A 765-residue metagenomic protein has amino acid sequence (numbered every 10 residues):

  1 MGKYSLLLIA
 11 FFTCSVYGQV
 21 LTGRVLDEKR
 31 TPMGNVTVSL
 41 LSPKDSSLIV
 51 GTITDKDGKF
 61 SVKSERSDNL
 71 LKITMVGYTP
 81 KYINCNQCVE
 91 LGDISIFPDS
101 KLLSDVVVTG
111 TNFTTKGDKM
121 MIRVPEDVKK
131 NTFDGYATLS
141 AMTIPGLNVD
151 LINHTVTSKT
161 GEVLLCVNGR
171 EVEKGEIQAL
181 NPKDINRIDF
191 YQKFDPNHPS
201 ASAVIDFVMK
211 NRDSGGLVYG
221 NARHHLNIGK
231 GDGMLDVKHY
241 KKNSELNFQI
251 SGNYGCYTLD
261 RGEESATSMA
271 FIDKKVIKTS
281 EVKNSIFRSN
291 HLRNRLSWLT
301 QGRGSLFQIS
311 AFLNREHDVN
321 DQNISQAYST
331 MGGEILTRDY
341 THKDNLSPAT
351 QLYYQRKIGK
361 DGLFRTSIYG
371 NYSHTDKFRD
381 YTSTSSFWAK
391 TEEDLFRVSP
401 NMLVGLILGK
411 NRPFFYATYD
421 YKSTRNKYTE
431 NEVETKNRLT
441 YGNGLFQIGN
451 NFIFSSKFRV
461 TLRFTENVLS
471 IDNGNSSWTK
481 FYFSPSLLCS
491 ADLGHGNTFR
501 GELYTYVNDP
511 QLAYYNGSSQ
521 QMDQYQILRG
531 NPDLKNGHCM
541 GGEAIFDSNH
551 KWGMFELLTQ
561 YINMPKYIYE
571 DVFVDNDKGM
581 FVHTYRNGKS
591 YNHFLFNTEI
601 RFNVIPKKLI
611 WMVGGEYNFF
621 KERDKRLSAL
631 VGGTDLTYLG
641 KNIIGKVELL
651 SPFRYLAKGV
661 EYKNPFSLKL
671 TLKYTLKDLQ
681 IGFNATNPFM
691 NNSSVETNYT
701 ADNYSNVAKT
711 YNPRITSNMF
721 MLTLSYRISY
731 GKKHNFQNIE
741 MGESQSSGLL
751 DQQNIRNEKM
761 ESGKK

Functional and structural regions predicted by a protein language model:
T22-G34: Structural motif
R30, D57-K59, T79-K81, C88 (+17 more regions): Membrane-proximal, glycine/serine-rich, low-complexity loop/turn segments characteristic of large bacterial
L41-S47, L70-I83: A short, solvent-exposed loop/turn motif at the edges and junctions of modular extracellular/periplasmic domains
K44-K59: Short, acidic Ser/Thr/Gly-rich low-complexity loop/linker segments typical of extracellular and cell-surface proteins
S200-A222, D321-S325, S367-S373, F378 (+4 more regions): Surface-exposed extracellular loop regions of Gram-negative outer-membrane beta-barrel proteins
L235, L259-K275, V319-I335, T350 (+13 more regions): Outer-membrane beta-barrel translocator domains and adjoining extracellular loop/strand segments of Gram-negative
H342-S347, Q351, F378, T382-T461 (+5 more regions): Outer-membrane beta-barrel transmembrane domain signature of Gram-negative proteins, especially the mid-to-C-terminal
R397-S399, L439, L445-Q447, R529-N531 (+5 more regions): Outer membrane beta-barrel strand-and-loop segments of large Gram-negative receptors, especially TonB-dependent
